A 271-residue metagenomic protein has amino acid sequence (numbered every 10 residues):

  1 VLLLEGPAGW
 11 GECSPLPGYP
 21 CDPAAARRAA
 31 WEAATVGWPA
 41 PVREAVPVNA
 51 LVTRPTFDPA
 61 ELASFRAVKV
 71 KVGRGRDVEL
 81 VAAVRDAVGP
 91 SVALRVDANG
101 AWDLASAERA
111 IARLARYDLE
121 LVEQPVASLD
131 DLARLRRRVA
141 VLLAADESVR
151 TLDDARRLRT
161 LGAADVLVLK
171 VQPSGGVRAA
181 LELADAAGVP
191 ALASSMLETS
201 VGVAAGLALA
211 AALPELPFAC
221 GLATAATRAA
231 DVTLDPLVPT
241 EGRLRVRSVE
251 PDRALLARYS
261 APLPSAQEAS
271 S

Functional and structural regions predicted by a protein language model:
V1-L2, W10-P15, G37, P41 (+1 more regions): Flexible C-terminal active-site loop/helix
V1-V46, A50-F57, V78: Conserved N-terminal beta1-alpha1 strand-loop-helix module at the mouth
G11, P59-R74: Catalytic domains of carbohydrate-active enzymes, especially glycoside hydrolases
G37-P39, D58-P59, A112, R157: Short, flexible, glycine/charge-rich loop motifs used to bind or transfer phosphoryl groups or to couple energy/partner
R43-V46, S64-F65, P90-S91, A164 (+2 more regions): Short coil/turn connectors at secondary-structure junctions
N49-V52, K69-K71, G221: Short beta-strand segments
T53, S148, A225: Residues that form or immediately flank small-molecule/cofactor binding pockets and catalytic motifs
V70, G75-A210, R228-V232, L237-P239: Catalytic core of soluble alpha/beta enzymes
